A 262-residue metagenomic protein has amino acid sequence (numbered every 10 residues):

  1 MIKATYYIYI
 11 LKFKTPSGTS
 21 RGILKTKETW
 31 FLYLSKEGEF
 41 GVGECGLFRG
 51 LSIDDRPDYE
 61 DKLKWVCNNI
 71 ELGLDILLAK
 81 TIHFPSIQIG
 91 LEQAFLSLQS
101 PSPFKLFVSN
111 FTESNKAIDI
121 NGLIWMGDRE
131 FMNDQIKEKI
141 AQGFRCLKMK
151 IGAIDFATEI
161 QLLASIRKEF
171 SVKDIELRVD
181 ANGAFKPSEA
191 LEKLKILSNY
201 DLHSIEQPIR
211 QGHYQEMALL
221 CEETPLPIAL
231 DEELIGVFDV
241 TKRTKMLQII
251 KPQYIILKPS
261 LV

Functional and structural regions predicted by a protein language model:
M1-L177, N182-A184, L191, K195-S198: N-terminal capping/lid subdomain adjacent to the active-site entrance of alpha/beta enzymes
I154-V262: Catalytic core of soluble alpha/beta enzymes
